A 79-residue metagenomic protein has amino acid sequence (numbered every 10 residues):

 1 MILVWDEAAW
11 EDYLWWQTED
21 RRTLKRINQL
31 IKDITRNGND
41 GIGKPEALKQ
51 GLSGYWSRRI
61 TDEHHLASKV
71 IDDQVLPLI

Functional and structural regions predicted by a protein language model:
M1-H64, V70-L78: Basic, Lys/Arg-enriched alpha-helical interface segments
